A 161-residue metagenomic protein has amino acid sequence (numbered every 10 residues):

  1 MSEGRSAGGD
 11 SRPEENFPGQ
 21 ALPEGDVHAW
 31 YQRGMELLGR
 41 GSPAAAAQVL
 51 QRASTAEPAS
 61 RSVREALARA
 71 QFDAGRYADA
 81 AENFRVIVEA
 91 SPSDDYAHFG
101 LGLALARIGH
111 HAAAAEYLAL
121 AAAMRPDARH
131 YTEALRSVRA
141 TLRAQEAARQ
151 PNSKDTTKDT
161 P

Functional and structural regions predicted by a protein language model:
M1-D26, R40, Q150, T157-P161: Long, contiguous interaction/recruitment modules in multidomain scaffold/adaptor proteins
A21, Q51-T55, R85-E89, L120-A123: Conserved structural position within tetratricopeptide repeats
G39-R40, D73-A74, R107-I108, S137-A144: Register position in tetratricopeptide repeats
